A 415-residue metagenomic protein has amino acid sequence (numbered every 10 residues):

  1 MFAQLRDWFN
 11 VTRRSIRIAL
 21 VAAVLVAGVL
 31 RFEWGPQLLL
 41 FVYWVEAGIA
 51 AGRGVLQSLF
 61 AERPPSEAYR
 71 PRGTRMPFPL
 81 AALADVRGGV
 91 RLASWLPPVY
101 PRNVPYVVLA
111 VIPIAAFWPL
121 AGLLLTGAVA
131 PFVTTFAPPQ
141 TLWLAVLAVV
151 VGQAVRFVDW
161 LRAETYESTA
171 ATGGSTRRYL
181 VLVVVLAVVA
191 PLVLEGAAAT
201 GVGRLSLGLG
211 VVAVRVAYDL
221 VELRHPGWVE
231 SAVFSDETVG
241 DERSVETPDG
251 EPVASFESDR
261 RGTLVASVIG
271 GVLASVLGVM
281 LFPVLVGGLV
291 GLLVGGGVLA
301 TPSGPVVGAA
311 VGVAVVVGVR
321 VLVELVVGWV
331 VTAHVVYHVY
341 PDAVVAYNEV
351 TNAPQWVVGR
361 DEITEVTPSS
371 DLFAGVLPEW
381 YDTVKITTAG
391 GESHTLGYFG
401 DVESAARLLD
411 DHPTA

Functional and structural regions predicted by a protein language model:
Q4-I16, A170-T176: Short, amphipathic, aromatic/basic-enriched membrane-interface segments that mark the entry/exit of transmembrane
P36-Y69, V150-A154, V321-G328: Hydrophobic alpha-helical membrane-embedded segments
R63-G122, A130-W160, V229-S258: Charge-rich cytosolic interhelical loops and cytosolic tails of multi-pass membrane proteins
D159-V185: Membrane-helix boundary/juxtamembrane motif in polytopic membrane proteins
P191-V214, A300-A310: Extracellular/periplasmic helix-loop-helix junctions in multi-pass membrane proteins
A232-P302: N-terminal membrane-targeting/pre-transmembrane regions
R320-D371: Conserved beta-hairpin
F373-A415: A membrane-cytosol interface segment of integral membrane proteins
